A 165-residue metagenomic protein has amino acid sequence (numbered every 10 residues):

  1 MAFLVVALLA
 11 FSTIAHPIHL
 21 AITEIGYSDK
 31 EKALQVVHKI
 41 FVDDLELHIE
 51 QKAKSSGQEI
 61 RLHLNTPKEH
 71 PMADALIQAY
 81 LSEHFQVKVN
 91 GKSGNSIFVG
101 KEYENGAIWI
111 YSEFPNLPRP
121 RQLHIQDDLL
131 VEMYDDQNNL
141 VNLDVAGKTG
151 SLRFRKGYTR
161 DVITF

Functional and structural regions predicted by a protein language model:
A2-S12: Bacterial N-terminal signal peptides
H16-F165: N-terminal soluble domains immediately following signal/targeting peptides that reside in extracytoplasmic
